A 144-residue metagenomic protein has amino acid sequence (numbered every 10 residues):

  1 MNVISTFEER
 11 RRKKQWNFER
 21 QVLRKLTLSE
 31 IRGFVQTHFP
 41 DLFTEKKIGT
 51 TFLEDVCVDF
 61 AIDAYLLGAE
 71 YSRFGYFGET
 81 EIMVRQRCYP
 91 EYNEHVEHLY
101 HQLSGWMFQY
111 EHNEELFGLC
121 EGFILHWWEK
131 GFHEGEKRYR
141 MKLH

Functional and structural regions predicted by a protein language model:
M1-H144: Intrinsic-disorder/low-complexity detector
